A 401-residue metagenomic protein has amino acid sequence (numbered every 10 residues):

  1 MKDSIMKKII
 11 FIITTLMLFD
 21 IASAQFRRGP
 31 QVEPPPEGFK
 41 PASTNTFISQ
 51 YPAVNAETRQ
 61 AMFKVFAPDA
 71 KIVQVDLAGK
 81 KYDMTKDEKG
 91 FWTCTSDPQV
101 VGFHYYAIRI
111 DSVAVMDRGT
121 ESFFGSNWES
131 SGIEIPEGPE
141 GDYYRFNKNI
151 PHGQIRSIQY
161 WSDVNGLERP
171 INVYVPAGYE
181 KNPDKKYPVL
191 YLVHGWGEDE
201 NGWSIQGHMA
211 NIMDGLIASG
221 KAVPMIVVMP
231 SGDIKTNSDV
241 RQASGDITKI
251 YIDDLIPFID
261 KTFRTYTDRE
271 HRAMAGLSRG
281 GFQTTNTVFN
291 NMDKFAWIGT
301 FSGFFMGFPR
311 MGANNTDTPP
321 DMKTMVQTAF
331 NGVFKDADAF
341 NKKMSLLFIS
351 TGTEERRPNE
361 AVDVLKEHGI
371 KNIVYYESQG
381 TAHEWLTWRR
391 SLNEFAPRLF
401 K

Functional and structural regions predicted by a protein language model:
M1-R28: Bacterial Sec-dependent N-terminal signal peptides
F26-P30, P34-S43, S49, N55-Y82 (+1 more regions): Non-catalytic cap/lid and distal C-terminal segments of serine-dependent acyl enzymes
